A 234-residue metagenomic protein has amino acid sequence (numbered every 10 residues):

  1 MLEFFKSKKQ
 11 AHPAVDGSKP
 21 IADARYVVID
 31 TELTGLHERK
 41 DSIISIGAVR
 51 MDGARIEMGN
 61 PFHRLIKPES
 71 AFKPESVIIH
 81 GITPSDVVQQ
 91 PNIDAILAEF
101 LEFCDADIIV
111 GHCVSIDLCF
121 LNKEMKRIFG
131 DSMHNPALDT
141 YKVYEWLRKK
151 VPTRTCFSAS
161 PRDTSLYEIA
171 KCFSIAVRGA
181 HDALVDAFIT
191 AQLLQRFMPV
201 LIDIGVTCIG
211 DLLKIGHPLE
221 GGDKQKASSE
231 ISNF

Functional and structural regions predicted by a protein language model:
E3-A137, K149, C156-F157, D163-K171 (+4 more regions): Conserved non-catalytic scaffold segment of RNase H-like nuclease domains
N122, A191-M198: Short, amphipathic alpha-helical segments that act as regulatory/interfacial helices in nucleotide-processing proteins
M125-I128, F197-L201: Active-site catalytic pocket residues across diverse enzymes, especially alpha/beta-hydrolases
P136-D139, C208-G210: Beta-strand segments within the central parallel beta-sheet cores of soluble alpha/beta enzyme folds
E145-W146: Glycine- and acidic-residue-rich phosphate-binding/metal-coordinating active-site segment common to enzymes that handle
D182-L193: Acidic, divalent-metal-coordinating active-site segment for phosphoryl/phosphodiester hydrolysis, typified by short
V200-Q225: Mixed-charge, glycine-rich, non-catalytic linkers/tails in nucleic-acid processing enzymes
